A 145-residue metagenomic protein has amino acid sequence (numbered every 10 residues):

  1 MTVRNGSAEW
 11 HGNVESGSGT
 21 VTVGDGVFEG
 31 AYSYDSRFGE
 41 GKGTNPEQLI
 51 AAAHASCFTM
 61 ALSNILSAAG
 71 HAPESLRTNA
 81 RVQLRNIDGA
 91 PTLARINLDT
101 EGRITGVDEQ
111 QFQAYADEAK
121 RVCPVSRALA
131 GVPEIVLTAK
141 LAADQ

Functional and structural regions predicted by a protein language model:
M1-A52, T59-Q145: Extended beta-strand/beta-hairpin segments
